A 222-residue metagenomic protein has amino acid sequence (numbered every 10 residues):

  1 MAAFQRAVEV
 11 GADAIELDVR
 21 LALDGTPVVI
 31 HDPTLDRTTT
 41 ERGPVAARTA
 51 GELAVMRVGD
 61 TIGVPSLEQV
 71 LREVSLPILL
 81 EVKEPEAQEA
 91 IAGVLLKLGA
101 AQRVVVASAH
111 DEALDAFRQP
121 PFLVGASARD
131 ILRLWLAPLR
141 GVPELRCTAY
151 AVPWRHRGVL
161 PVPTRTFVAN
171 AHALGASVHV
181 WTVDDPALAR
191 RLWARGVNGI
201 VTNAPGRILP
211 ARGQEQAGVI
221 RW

Functional and structural regions predicted by a protein language model:
M1-W222: Phosphate-group recognition and catalysis centered on beta-loop-alpha active-site segments
